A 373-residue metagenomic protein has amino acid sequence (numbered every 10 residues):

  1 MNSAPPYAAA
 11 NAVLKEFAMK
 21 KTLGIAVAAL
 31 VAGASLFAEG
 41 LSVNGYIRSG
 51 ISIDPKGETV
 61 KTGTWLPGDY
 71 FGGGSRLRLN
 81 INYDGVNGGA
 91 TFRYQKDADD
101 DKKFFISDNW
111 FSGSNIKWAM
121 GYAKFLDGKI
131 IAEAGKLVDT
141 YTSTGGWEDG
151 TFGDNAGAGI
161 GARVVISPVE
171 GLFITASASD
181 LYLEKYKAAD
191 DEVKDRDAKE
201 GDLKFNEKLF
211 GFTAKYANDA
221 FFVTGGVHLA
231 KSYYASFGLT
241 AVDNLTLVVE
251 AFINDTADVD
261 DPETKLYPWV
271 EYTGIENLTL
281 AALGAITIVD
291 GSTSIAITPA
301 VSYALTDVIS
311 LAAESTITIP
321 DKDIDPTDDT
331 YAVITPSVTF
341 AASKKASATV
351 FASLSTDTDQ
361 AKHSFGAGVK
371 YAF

Functional and structural regions predicted by a protein language model:
M1-S42, K129, A189-K199: Cleavable N-terminal export/targeting peptides
G33, A38, D84-V86, F125-I130 (+8 more regions): Outer-membrane beta-barrel channels and translocator barrels
G40-G50, G68-K185, N206-F222: Outer membrane beta-barrel
G45-I51, A90-K96, A132-K136, A176-D180 (+6 more regions): Transmembrane beta-barrel strands of outer-membrane/channel proteins
G50, Y303, V338-A341, A346 (+2 more regions): Outer-membrane beta-barrel "beta-signal"
L66-L77, S112-K117, D154-I160, K204-F210 (+6 more regions): Residues that define the transmembrane beta-barrel architecture of outer-membrane proteins
S75-Y83, A119-A123, A162-I166, F212-Y216 (+6 more regions): Residues on the lipid-exposed face of transmembrane beta-strands in outer-membrane beta-barrel proteins
T213-D323: Detector for outer-membrane/organellar transmembrane beta-barrel domains, recognizing the amphipathic beta-strand
